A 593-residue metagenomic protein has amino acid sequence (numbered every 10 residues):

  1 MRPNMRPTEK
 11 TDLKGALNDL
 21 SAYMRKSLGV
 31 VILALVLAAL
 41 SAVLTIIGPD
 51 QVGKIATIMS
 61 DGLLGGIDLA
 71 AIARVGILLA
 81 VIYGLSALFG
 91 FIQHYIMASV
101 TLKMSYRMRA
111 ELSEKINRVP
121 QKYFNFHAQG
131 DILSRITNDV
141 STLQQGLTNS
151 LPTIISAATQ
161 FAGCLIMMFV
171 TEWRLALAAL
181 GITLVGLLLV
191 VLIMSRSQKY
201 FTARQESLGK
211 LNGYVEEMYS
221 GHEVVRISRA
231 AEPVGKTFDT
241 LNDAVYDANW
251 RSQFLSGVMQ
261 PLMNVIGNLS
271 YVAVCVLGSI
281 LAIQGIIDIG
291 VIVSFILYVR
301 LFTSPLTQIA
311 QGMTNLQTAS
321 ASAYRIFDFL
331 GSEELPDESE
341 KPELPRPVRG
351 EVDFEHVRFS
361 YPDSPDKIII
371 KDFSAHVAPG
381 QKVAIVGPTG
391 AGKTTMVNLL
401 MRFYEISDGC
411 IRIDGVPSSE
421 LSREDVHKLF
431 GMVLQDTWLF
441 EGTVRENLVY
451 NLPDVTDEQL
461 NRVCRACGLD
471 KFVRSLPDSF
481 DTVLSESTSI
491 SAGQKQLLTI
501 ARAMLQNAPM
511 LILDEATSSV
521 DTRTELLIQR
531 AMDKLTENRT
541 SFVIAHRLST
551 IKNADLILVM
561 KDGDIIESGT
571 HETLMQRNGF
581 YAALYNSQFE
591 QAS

Functional and structural regions predicted by a protein language model:
M1-T45, S60-V75, Q93-M97, T101 (+8 more regions): Membrane-integrated ABC transporters
G15-A16, M97, T101, N117-A162 (+2 more regions): Juxtamembrane loop-to-helix connectors within ABC transporter transmembrane domains
R25, V36, F89, T137-I182 (+2 more regions): Hydrophobic alpha-helical transmembrane segments of ABC transporter permease domains
V31-F89, F169-R174, G285-I289: Transmembrane helix-loop-helix hairpins at lipid-water interfaces of multipass membrane proteins, especially the type-1
V43, I82-T101, P152-T159, L180-E206 (+5 more regions): Alpha-helical transmembrane segments of multi-pass membrane proteins
D61-L63, D68, M167-G181, R251 (+2 more regions): Helix-loop-helix
Q121-K122, N138-L147, L151, I155 (+6 more regions): An intracellular "coupling" helix at the cytosolic face of ABC transporter transmembrane type-1 domains
P345-S593: ABC-type nucleotide-binding domain
